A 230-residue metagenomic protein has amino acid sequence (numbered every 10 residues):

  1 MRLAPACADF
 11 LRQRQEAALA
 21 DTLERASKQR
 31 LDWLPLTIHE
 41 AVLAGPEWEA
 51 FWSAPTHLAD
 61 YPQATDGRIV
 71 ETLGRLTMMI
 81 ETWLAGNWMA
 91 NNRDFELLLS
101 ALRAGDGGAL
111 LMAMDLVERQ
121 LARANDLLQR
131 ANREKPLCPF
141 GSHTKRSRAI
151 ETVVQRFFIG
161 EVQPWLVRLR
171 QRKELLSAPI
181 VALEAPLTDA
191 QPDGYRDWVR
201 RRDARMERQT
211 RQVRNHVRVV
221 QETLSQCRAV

Functional and structural regions predicted by a protein language model:
M1, M78-M79, M89, M112-M114 (+1 more regions): Detector for methionine-enriched segments
M1-V70: N-terminal Sec/ER secretory leader and immediately downstream segment of secreted/extracellular precursors
F10, F51, Y61, F95 (+2 more regions): Phenylalanine-focused residue identity feature
R14, Q29, H39-E49, A64-G67 (+9 more regions): Alpha-helix boundary/N-cap detector
E16, E24, E40, E47-E49 (+10 more regions): Glutamate identity and glutamate-enriched acidic tracts
G45-A101: Loop-centered beta-sheet repeat module
A104-V230: A cross-kingdom marker for long, charged
